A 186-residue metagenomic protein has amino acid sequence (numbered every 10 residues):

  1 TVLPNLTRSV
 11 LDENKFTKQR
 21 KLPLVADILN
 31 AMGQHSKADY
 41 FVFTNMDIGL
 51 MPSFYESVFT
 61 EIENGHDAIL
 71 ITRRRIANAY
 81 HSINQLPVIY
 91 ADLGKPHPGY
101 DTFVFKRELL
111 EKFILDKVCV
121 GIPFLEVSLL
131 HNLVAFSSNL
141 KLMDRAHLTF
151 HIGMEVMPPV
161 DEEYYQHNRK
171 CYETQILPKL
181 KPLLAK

Functional and structural regions predicted by a protein language model:
T1-D39: Active-site-proximal specificity loops/subdomain of glycosyltransferases
V2, A68, L140-L142: Conserved beta-strand scaffold positions in the cores of enzyme catalytic domains, especially in NTP/NDP-utilizing
T7-S9, D47-G49, R74-A77, L110 (+2 more regions): Short, solvent-exposed loop/turn segments at secondary-structure junctions
L11-K15, A79-I83, I152-M154: Short, solvent-exposed polar/charged micro-motifs at secondary-structure junctions
K18-K21, G33, I48-H131: Conserved catalytic core of nucleotide-sugar-dependent glycosyltransferases
K37-A38, G65-A68, S138: Short, high-confidence coil segments that cap the C-terminus of an alpha-helix and link into the following beta-strand
A38-L50: Short beta-strand-to-loop acidic/aromatic patch adjacent to the donor-nucleotide binding site
D116-K186: C-terminal catalytic/acceptor-binding lobe
